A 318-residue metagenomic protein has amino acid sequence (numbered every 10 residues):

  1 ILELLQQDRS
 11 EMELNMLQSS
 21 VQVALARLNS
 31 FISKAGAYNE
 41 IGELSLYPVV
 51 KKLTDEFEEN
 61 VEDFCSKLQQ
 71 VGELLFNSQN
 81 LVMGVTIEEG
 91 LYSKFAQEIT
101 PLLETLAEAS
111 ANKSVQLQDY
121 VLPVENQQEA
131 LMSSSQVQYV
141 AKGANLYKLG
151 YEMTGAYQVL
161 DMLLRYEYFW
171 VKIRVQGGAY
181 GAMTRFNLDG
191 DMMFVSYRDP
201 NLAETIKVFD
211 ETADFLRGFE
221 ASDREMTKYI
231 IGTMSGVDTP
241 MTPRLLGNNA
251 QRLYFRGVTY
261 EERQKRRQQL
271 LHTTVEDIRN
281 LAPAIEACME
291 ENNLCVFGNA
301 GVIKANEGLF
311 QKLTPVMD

Functional and structural regions predicted by a protein language model:
I1, E152-L163: Active/ligand-binding-proximal structured segments within catalytic/core domains that scaffold catalytic residues
L2-L122, Q128-M132, L146, I230 (+1 more regions): C-terminal regions of mature proteins
E43-V49, F76-N80, S134-A141, G150-M153 (+3 more regions): Short acidic (Asp/Glu) and glycine-rich catalytic loops that position anionic groups and cofactors
I87-L91, K148, S196-L202: A generic structural motif
K94-F95, Y151-M153, W170-K172, G181-T184 (+4 more regions): Extended hydrophobic-aromatic, low-complexity segments
G143-N145, D161-P200: A structural supersecondary motif
D161, W170, R174, I206 (+5 more regions): Generic hydrophobic alpha-helical scaffold/packing signal
N187-R252: C-terminal structural cap/anchor segments
